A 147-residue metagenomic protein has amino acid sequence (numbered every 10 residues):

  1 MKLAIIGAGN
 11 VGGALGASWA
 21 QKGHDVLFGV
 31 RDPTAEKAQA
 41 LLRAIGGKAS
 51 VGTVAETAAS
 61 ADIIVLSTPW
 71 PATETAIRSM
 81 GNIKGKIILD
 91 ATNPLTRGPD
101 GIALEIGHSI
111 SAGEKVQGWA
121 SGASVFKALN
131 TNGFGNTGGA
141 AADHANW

Functional and structural regions predicted by a protein language model:
M1, K86, W147: Nucleotide donor/acceptor-binding cores
M1-A44: NAD(P)+-binding Rossmann beta1-loop-alpha1 motif at the extreme N-terminus of oxidoreductases
G16-S18, Q39-A40, A76-G81, D100-G101 (+1 more regions): Short amphipathic alpha-helical segments
R43-G47, I83, I106-G107, A142-A145: Short, hinge-like loop/turn segments at secondary-structure boundaries
I45-D100, W119: Rossmann-like NAD(P)-binding element
T92-D143: Rossmann-fold NAD(P)-binding glycine/threonine-rich loop
